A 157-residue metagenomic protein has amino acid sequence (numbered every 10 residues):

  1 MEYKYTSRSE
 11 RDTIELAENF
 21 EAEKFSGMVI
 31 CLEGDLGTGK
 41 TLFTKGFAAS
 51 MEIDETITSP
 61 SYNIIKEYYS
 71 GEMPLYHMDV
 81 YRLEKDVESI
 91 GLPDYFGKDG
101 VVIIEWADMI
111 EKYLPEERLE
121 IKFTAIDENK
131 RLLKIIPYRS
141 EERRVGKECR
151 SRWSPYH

Functional and structural regions predicted by a protein language model:
M1-N19: N-terminal pre-Walker A segment at the start of P-loop NTPase domains
Y3, A49, Y95-R144: Short phosphate-coordinating micro-motif centered on Lys-Gly-acidic
I30-L32: Hydrophobic anchor at the beta1->P-loop junction of P-loop NTPases
K40: Conserved lysine of the Walker
I53-Y68: Short beta-strand-centered segment that lines the nucleotide-binding/catalytic pocket of NTP-utilizing
E67-D108: Conserved nucleotide-sensing/catalytic segment adjacent to the nucleotide-binding pocket in NTP-handling enzymes
G146-H157: Positively charged, low-complexity/disordered segments
